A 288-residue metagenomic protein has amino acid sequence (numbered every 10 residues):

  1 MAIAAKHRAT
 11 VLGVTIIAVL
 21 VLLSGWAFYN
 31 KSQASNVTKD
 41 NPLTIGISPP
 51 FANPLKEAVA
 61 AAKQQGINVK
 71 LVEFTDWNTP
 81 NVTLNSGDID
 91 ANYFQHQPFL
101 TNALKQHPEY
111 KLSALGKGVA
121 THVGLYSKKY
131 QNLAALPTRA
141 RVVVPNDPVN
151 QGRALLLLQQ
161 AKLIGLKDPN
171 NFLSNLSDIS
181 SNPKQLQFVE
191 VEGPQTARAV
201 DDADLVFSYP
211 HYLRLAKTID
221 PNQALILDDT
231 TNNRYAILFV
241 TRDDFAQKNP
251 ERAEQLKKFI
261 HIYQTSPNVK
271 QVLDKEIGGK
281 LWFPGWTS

Functional and structural regions predicted by a protein language model:
W26-F28, P148-S174, I260-S288: Ligand-binding clefts/hinges and TM-proximal coupling segments of bilobed small-molecule sensing domains
F28-T44, A62-Q64, L133-R139: Immediate post-signal peptide segment of exported/extracytoplasmic ligand-binding proteins
D40-V72, T79: Short, polar/charged alpha-helical segment
A60-A61, N78-N92, K105-Q106, L156-L157 (+1 more regions): Short helices/loops that flank or line small-molecule/ion binding pockets
N68-D76, K167-L173, K184-V191: Short beta-strand-to-loop elements that line the ligand-binding cleft of bilobed periplasmic-binding protein-like
N102-L115, K128-Y130, D202, F207 (+1 more regions): Ligand-binding "clamshell"
L115-G165, K270: A conserved helix-loop-strand patch within extracytoplasmic ligand-binding domains of the periplasmic binding
H122-L133, A236-Q255: A bilobed periplasmic-binding-protein/Venus flytrap-type ligand-binding module shared by bacterial periplasmic
